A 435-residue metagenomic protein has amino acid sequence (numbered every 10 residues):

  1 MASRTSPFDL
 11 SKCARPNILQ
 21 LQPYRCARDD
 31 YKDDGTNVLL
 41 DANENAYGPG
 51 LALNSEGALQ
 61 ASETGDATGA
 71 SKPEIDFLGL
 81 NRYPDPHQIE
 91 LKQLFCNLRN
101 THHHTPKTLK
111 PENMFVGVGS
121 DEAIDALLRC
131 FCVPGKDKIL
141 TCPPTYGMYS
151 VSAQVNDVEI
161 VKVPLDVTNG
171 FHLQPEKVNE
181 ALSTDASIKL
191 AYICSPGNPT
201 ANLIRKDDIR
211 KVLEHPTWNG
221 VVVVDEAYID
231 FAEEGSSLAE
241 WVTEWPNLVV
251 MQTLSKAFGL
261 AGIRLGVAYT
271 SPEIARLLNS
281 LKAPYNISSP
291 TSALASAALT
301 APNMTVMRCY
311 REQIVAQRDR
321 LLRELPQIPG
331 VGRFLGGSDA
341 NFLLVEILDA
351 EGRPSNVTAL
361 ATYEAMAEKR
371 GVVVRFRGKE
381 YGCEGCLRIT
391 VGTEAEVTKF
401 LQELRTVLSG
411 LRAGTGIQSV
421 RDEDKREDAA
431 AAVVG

Functional and structural regions predicted by a protein language model:
A2-H87, L94, E176, S187 (+1 more regions): N-terminal "arm"/small-domain region of PLP-dependent enzymes with the aminotransferase-like
S55-I75, H104-P106, A350-V357, T415-A431: Intrinsically disordered, low-complexity domain-flanking/linker segments in eukaryotic proteins, enriched
A67, L78-T217, Y228-W245, V249: Conserved core of the PLP fold type I
P111, G336-F342, G382-E384: Short Gly/Ser/Thr- and Asp/Glu-enriched loop/turn motifs at secondary-structure junctions
D207, S355, E368-K369, K379-G435: PLP-dependent enzyme catalytic core of the Aspartate aminotransferase-like
N247-I328, R333-L335: PLP-dependent aminotransferase class I/II
I314-V315, I328-K369, V391, R421-G435: Conserved PLP-binding catalytic core of the aspartate aminotransferase-like
